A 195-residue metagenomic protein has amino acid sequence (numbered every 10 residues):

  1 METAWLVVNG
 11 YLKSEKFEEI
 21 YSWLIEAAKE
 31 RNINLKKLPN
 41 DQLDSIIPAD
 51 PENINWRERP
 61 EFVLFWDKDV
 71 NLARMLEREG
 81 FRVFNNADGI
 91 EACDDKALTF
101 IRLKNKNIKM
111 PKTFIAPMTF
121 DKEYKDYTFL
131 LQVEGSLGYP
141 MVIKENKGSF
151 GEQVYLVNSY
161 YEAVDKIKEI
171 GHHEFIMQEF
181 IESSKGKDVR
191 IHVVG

Functional and structural regions predicted by a protein language model:
M1-L6: Extreme N-terminal starter segment of soluble prokaryotic enzymes
V8-F120: Conserved N-proximal alpha/beta basic substrate-recognition cap immediately N-terminal to, or forming the N-lobe
N53-N55, I101-K104, F129-V133, S159-Y161 (+1 more regions): Short, hinge-like loop/turn segments at secondary-structure boundaries
G89, P117-D121, N146-F150, S159-E162 (+1 more regions): Short acidic/polar capping segments at secondary-structure boundaries
L103-K104, L130-E152, H172-S184: ATP-grasp fold ATP-binding core
P111-G138: Rossmann-like NAD(P)H-binding beta-loop-alpha module
E152-G195: Phosphate-binding site of ATP-dependent enzymes
